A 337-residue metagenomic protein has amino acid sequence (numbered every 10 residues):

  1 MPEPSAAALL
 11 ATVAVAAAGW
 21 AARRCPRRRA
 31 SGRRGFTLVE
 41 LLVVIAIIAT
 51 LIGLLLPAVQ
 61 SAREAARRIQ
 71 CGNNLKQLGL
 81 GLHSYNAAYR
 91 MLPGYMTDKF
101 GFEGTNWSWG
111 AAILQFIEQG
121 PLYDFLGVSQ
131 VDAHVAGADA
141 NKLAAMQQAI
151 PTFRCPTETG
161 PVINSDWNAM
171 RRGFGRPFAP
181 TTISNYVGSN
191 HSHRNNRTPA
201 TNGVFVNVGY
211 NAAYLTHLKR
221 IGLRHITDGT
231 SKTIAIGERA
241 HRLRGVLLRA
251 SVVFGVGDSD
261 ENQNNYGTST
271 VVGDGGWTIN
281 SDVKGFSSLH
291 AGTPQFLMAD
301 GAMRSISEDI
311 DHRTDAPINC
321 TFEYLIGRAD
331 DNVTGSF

Functional and structural regions predicted by a protein language model:
M1-P2, E118: Short, low-complexity export/processing leader segments characterized by acidic and small residues
P2, Q60, F153-P156: Cys/His/Pro-rich metal-binding microdomains
P2-W20: A short, hydrophobic C-terminal helix/tail in secreted or cell-surface proteins
P4-A7, R34-R67, Q77: N-terminal single-pass transmembrane signal-anchor helix
L10, I47, G245: Active-site-proximal flexible loops/turns
A17-G32: C-terminal membrane-anchoring or membrane-association module
A65-F337: Surface-exposed loop/linker segments characteristic of extracytoplasmic
